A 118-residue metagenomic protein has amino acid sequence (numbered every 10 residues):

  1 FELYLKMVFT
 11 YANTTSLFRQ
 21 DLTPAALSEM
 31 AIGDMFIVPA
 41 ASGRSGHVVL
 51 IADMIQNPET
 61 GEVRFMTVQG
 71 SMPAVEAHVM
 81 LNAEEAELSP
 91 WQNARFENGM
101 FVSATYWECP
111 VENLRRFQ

Functional and structural regions predicted by a protein language model:
F1-A26: Active-site cradle of extracellular carbohydrate-active enzymes
S28-I37: Structural motif
F36-H47: Short, charged beta-turn/beta-strand-edge "cap" motif at the junction between a beta-strand and an adjacent loop
R44, N57-V63: Short, solvent-exposed loop/turn segments that connect beta-strands within catalytic domains and beta-strand-rich
G46-Q56: Short beta-strand-centered aromatic/proline hotspots
V49, G61-M66: Short aromatic-glycine-enriched beta-strand elements
I55-P58, S71: A generic structural motif
R64-Q118: Low-complexity, Gly/Ser/Thr/Pro-rich intrinsically disordered linker/tail segments
